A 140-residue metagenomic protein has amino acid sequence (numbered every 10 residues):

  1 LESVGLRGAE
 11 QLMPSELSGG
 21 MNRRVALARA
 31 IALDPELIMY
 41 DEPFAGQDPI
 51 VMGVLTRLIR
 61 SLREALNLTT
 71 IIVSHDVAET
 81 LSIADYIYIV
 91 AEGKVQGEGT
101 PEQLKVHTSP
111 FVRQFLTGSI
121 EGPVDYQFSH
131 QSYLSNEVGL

Functional and structural regions predicted by a protein language model:
L1-G8: Conserved ABC ATPase "signature" region
M13-L17, M21: Conserved ABC ATPase signature
D34: Conserved catalytic motifs of ABC-family nucleotide-binding domains
I38-D41: Catalytic Walker B motif of ABC-type/P-loop ATPase nucleotide-binding domains
G53-A65: Helical segment within the ABC ATPase nucleotide-binding domain
E98-G99: ABC ATPase "signature
